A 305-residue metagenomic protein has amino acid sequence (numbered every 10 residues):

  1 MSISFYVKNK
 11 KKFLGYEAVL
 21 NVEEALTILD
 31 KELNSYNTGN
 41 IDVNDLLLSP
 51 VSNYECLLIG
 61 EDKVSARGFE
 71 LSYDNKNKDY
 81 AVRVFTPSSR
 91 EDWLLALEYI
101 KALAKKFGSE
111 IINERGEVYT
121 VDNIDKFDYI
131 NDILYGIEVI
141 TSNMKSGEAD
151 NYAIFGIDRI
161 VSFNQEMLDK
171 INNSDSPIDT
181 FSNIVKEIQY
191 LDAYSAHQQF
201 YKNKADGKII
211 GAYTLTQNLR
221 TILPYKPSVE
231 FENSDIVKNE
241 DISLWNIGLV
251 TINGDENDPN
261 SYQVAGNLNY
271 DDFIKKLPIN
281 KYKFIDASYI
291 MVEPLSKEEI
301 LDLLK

Functional and structural regions predicted by a protein language model:
M1-K305: Acidic (Asp/Glu-rich) sequence patches and key acidic residues that form negatively charged surfaces used
